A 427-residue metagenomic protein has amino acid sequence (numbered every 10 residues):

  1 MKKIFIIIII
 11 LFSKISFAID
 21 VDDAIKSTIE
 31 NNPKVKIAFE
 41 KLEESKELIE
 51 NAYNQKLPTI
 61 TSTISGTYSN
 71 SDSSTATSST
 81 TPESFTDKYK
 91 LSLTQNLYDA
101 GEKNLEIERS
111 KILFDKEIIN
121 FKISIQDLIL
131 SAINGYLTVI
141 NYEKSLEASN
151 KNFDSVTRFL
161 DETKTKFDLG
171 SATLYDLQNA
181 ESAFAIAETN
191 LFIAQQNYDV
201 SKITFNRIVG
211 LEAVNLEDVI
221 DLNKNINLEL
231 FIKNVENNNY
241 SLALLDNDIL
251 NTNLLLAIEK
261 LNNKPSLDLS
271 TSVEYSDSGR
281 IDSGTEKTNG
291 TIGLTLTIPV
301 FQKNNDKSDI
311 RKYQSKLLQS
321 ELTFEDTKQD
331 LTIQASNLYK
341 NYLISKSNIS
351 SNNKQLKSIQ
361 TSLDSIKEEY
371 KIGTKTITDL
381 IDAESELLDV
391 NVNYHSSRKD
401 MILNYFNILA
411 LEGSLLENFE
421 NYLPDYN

Functional and structural regions predicted by a protein language model:
I4-S13: Sec-dependent N-terminal signal peptides
F17-T61, N206-N253, K328, L415-L416 (+2 more regions): Bacterial Sec-pathway N-terminal export signals of envelope proteins
I19, D23, D127-N237, D248 (+5 more regions): Periplasmic alpha-helical coiled-coil/stalk elements that build and connect Gram-negative outer-membrane
K36, T59-S84, T94-I123, A243 (+4 more regions): Small/polar (Gly/Ser/Thr/Ala-rich) solvent-exposed segments that form structured loops/beta-strands/short helices used
I37-A52, S124-S149, R158-L160, T165 (+4 more regions): Amphipathic alpha-helical coiled-coil segments
T86-K88, N134, N179, S266 (+1 more regions): Transmembrane beta-barrel architecture of outer-membrane proteins
K90-K151, S155: Surface-exposed, polar helix/loop patches in the mature regions of secreted/periplasmic/lumenal proteins that form
K90-S92, Y136, D268, T291-T295 (+1 more regions): Membrane-embedded beta-strand positions in outer-membrane beta-barrel channels/transporters
